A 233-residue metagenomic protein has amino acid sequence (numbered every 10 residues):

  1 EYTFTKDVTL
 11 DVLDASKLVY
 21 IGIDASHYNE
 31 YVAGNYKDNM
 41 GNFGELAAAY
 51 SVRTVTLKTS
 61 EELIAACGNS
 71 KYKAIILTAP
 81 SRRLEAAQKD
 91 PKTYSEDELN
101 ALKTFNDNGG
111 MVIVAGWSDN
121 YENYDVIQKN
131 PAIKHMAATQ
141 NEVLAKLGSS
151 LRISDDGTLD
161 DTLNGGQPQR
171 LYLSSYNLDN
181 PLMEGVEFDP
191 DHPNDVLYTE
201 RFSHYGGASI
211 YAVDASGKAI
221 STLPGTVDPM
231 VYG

Functional and structural regions predicted by a protein language model:
E1-G233: Short, surface-exposed patches at the edges or C-terminal ends of soluble domains, predominantly
